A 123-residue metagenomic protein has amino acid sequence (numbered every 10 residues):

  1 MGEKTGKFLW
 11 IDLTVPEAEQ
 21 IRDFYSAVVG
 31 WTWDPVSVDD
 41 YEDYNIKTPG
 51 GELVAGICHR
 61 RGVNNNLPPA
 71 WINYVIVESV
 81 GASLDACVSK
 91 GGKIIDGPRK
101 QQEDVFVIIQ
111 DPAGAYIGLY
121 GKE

Functional and structural regions predicted by a protein language model:
M1-G2, G97: Short helix-capping and inter-helix turn/linker motifs at the boundaries of alpha-helical repeat units
G2-E52, S89, V105: Core segments of cupin and vicinal oxygen chelate
K4-G6, N65-A70, Q101: Short glycine-enriched loop/turn motifs at secondary-structure junctions
F8-D12, A70-Y74, I117: Short, structured motif recognition centered on aromatic/hydrophobic residues
A18, P49-E52, N73-A113: Vicinal oxygen chelate
W31-P68, P112, Y116-K122: Conserved short beta-strand elements that form part of the metal-binding/catalytic scaffold of enzyme active sites
Q102, K122-E123: A short acidic/small-residue loop/turn micro-motif
